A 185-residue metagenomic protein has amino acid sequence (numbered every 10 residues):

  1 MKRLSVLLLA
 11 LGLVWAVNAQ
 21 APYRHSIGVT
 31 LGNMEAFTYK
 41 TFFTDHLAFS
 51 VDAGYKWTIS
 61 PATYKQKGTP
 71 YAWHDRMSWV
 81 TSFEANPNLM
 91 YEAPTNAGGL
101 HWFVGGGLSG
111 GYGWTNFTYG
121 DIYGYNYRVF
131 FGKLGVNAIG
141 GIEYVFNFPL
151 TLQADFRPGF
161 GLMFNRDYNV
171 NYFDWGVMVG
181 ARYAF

Functional and structural regions predicted by a protein language model:
M1-L4, L100, F173: Structural motif marking the loop-to-transmembrane transition
M1-Y23: Cleavable N-terminal export/targeting peptides
A21-E35, A48-K56, P158-F164: Transmembrane beta-strand segments that form the barrel wall of outer-membrane beta-barrel proteins
R24, G32-M34, S82-N86, K133-N137 (+1 more regions): Transmembrane beta-barrel architecture of outer-membrane proteins
T38: Phosphate- and divalent-cation-binding pockets in alpha/beta enzyme and binding domains that engage nucleotide-derived
T41-L150, A154, Y183: Gram-negative (and chloroplast) outer-membrane scaffold detector with strong preference for beta-barrel transmembrane
M163-N171: A short acidic/glycine-rich loop-to-helix N-cap element
F173-F185: Outer-membrane beta-barrel "beta-signal"
